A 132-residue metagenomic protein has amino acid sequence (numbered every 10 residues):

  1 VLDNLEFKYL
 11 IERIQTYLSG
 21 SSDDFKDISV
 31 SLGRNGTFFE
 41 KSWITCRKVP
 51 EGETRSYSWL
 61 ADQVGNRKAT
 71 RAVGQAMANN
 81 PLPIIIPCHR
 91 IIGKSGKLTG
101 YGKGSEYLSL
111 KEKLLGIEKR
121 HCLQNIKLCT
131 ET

Functional and structural regions predicted by a protein language model:
V1-K68, I117-T132: Basic nucleic-acid-binding alpha-helical/helix-turn surface characteristic of O6-alkylguanine DNA
K68-S109: Short glycine/serine-rich loop segments
K94-T132: …primarily DNA-binding HTH/wHTH and HhH modules…
